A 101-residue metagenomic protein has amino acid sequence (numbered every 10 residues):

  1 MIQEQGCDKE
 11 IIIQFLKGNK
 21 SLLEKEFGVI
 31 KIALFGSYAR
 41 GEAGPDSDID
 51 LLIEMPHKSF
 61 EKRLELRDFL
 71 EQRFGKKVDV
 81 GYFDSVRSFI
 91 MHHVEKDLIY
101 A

Functional and structural regions predicted by a protein language model:
M1-K31, R40-P45, M55-A101: Catalytic core of pol beta-like nucleotidyltransferases
L34: Conserved histidines in hydrophobic membrane contexts and catalytic metal-binding motifs
D50-I53: Short beta-strand->loop micro-motif that forms the acidic, two-metal-ion catalytic signature in nucleotide-processing
